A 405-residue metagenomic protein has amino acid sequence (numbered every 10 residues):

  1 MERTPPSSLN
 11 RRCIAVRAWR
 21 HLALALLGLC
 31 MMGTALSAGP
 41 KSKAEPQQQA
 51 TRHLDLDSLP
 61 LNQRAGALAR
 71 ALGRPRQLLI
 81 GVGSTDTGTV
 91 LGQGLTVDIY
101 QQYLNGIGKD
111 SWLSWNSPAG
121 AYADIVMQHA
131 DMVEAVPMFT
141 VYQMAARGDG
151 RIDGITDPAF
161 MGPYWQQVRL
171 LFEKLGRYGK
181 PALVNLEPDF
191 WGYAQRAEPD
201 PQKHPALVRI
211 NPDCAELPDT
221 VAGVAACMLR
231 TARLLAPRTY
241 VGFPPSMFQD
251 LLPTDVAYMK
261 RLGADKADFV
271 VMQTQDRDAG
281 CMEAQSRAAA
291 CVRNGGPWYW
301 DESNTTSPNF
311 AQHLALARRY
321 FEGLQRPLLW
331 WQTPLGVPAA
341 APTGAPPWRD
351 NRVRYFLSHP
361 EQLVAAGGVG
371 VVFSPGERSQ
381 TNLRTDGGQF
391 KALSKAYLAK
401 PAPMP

Functional and structural regions predicted by a protein language model:
K41-G94: N-terminal module-boundary/linker segments of secreted carbohydrate-active enzymes
P75-L170, Y355-H359: N-terminal carbohydrate-binding/catalytic regions of secreted carbohydrate-active enzymes
W115-V126, V133, A279-A340, Q389-S394 (+1 more regions): Glycoside hydrolase catalytic-domain groove-lining segments
G148-P158, R196-G223, C281-T305, Q389-A399: A solvent-exposed, charged loop/short amphipathic helix patch at secondary-structure junctions
I155-L186, D219-L234, M259-L262: An active-site-proximal structural segment forming one wall of the substrate-binding cleft that immediately precedes
F172-D213: Active-site groove signature of glycoside hydrolases
N185-E187, P218-T254, Q325-V337: Aromatic-lined carbohydrate-recognition surfaces of secreted/lumenal glycan-active proteins
R277, A315-P405: Substrate-binding cleft of secreted/luminal carbohydrate-active enzymes
